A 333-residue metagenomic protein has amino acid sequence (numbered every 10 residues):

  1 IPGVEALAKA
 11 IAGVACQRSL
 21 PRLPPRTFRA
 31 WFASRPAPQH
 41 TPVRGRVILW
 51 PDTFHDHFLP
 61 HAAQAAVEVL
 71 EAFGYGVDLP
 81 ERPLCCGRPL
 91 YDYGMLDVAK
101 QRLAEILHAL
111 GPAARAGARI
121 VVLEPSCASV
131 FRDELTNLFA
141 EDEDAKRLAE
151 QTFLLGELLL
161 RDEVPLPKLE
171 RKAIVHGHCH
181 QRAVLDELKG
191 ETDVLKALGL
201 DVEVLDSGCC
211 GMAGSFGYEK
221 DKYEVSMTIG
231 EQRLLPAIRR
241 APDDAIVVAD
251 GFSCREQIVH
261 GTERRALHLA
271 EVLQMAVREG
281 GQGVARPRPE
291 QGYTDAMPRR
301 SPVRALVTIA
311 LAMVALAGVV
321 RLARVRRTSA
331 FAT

Functional and structural regions predicted by a protein language model:
I1-A332: Iron-sulfur cluster-binding electron-transfer modules in prokaryotic oxidoreductases
